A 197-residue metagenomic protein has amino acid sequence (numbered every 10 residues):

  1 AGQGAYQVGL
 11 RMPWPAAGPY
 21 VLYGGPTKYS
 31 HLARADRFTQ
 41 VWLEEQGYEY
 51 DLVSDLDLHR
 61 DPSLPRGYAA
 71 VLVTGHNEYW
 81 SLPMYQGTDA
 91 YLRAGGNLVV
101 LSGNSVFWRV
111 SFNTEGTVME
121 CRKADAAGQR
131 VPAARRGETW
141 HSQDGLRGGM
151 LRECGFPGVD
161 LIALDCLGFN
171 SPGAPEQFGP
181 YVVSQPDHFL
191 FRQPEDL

Functional and structural regions predicted by a protein language model:
A1-R66: Aromatic-Pro/Gly-enriched surface loop or interdomain linker that acts as a lid/target-recognition segment
G25-L32, A69-S81: The substrate-binding groove and active-site-proximal loops of carbohydrate-active enzymes, especially glycoside
R37-T39, Q177, Q185-L197: Intrinsically disordered, low-complexity boundary segments flanking structured domains
Q46, R66, D89, F189-L197: Marks the mature luminal ectodomains of secretory-pathway proteins
S54-D57, L72-E78, S102-S105: Short, flexible loop/turn elements at secondary-structure junctions
G67-A70, G95: Short, well-ordered alpha-helix to beta-strand connector turns
E78, L82-P186: A glycine-rich, often tryptophan-bearing local segment used as a flexible ligand/cofactor-contacting loop or short
